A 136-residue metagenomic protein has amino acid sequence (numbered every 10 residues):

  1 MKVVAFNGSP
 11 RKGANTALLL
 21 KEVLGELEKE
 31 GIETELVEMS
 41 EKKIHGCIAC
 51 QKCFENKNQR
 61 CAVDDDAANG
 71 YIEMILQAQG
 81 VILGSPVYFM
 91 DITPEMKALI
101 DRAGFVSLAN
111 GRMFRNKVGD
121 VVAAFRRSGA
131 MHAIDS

Functional and structural regions predicted by a protein language model:
K2-I32: N-terminal beta1-alpha1 ligand-phosphate binding loop
F6-G8, M39, A123-R126: Cofactor-binding loop segments of dinucleotide-utilizing enzymes, especially the Rossmann-like FAD- and NAD(P)+-binding
K12-G13, K43, S128: Flexible, glycine-rich phosphate/dinucleotide-binding loops and adjacent beta-alpha linkers at cofactor/substrate
A14, K57, D91-I92: Glycine/Thr-rich phosphate-binding loops of Rossmann-like dinucleotide-binding domains
G25-E26, L36, G70-E73: Short amphipathic alpha-helices and their capping/turn segments at secondary-structure boundaries
I32-K43: A short beta-strand-loop structural module common to alpha/beta enzyme folds
K42-I75: Cysteine-cluster motifs in flexible loop/terminal segments that predominantly coordinate metals
A62-S136: Helix-loop-strand module that forms the ligand-binding subsite of alpha/beta enzymes
